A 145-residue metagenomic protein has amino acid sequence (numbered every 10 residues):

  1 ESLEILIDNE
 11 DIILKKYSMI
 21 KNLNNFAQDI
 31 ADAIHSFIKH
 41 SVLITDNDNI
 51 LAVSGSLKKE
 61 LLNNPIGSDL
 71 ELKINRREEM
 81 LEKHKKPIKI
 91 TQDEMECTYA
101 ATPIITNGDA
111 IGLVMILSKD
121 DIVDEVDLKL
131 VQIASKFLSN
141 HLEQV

Functional and structural regions predicted by a protein language model:
E1-I20: Short, structured interface segments
I13-K15, I50-S56: Amphipathic coiled-coil signal-relay and dimerization helices
N24-A33, L62-L72, R76-M80, L113 (+1 more regions): Juxtadomain coupling helices with adjacent low-complexity linkers
S41-V53: Short hydrophobic alpha-helical segments used for membrane anchoring or interfacial signaling
A52-S54, A100, G112: A structural microfeature
K83-M95: Signal-transducing coupling segments at domain and membrane junctions
D93-P103: A short beta-strand signature within small-molecule sensing/ligand-binding domains used in signal transduction
I104-V114: Short hydrophobic/glycine-rich mini-motifs in sensory/regulatory modules that couple input to downstream signaling
